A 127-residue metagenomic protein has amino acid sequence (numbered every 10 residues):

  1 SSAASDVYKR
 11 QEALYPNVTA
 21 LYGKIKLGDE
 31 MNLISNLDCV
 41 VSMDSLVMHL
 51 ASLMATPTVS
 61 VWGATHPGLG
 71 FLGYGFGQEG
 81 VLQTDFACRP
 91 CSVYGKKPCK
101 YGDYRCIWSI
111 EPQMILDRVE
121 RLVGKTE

Functional and structural regions predicted by a protein language model:
S5-A64: Donor-binding and catalytic core of enzymes assembling or modifying cell-surface/extracellular glycoconjugates
E12, N17-L21, S52-E127: Nucleotide-sugar donor-binding patch of glycosyltransferase catalytic domains
